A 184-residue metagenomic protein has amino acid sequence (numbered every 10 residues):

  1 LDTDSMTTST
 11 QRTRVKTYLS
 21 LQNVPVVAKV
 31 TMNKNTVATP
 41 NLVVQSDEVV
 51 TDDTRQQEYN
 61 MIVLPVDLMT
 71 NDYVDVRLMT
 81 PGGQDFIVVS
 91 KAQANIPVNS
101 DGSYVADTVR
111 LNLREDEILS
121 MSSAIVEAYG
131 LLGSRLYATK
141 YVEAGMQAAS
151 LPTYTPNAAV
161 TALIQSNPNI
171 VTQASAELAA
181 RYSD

Functional and structural regions predicted by a protein language model:
L1-D184: Mature, extracytoplasmic segments of signal peptide-bearing proteins
